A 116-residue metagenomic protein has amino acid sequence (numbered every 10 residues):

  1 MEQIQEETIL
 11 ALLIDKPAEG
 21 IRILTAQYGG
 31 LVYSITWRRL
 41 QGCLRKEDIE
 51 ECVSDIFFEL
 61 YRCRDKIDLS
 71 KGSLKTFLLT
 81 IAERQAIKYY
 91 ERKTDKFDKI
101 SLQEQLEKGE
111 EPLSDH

Functional and structural regions predicted by a protein language model:
M1-Q27: N-terminal module of bacterial RNA polymerase sigma factors
D15-I23, Y33-D55, L69: Short, charged helix-capping/linker segments at alpha-helix termini
L24-V32, A82: Hydrophobic/aromatic residues within well-ordered alpha-helical segments
I35, R39, E59, Q85-Y89: Short alpha-helical functional segments enriched in proximate histidine and acidic residues
E47-E50, Y89-L113: Short, basic/polar amphipathic helix motif occurring as a linker/hinge flanking DNA-binding modules in transcription
E51-F58, G72-R84: Structural recognition of an alpha-helix C-terminal capping motif at a helix-to-coil junction
R62, K66, T80-I100: Arg/Lys-rich amphipathic alpha helix in sigma70-family domain 2
